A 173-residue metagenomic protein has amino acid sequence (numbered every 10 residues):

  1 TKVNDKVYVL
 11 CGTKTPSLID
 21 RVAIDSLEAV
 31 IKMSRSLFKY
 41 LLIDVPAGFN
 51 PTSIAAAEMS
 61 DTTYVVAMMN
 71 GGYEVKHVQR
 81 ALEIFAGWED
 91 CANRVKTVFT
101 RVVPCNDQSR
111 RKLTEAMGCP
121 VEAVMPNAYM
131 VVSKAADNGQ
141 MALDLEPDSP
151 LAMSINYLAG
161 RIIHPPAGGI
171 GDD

Functional and structural regions predicted by a protein language model:
T1-S36, S133-D137, M141-D144: P-loop/Walker-type NTP enzyme "switch/lid" segment
C11, V98, P126: Residues in well-ordered beta-strands of folded domains
T13-K14, A47, Y129: Short, well-ordered turn and helix-capping elements at secondary-structure junctions
R21, D25-S36, Y40, V45-A123: Conserved catalytic-core segment of NTP-binding enzymes
R101, T114-A142, I155: Beta-strand-loop-alpha "switch" segments that mediate conformational coupling across diverse proteins
D137-D173: NTP-binding/hydrolysis catalytic cores, primarily Walker-type P-loop NTPases
